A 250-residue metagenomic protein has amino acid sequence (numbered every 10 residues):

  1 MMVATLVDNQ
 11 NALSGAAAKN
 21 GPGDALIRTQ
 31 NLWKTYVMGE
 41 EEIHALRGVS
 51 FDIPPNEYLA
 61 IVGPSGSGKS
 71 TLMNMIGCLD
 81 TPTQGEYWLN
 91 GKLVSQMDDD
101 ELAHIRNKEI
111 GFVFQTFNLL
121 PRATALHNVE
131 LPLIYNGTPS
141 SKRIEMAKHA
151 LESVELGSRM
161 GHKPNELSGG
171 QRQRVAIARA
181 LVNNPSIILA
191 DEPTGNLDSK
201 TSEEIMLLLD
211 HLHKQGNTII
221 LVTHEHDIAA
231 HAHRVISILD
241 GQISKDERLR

Functional and structural regions predicted by a protein language model:
M1-T35, K245-R250: ABC-family P-loop ATPase nucleotide-binding domain
D24-L239, I243: ABC family nucleotide-binding domain
